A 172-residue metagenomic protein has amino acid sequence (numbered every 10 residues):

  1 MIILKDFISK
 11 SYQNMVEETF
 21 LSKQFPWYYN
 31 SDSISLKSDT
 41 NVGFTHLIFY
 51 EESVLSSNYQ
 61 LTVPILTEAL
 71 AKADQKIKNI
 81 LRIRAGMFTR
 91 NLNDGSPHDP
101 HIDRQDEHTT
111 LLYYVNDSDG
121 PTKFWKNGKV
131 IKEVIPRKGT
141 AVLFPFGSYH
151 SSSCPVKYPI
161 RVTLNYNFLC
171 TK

Functional and structural regions predicted by a protein language model:
M1-K78: Non-heme Fe(II)/2-oxoglutarate
S53-K172: Catalytic core of non-heme Fe(II) oxygenases with the double-stranded beta-helix
